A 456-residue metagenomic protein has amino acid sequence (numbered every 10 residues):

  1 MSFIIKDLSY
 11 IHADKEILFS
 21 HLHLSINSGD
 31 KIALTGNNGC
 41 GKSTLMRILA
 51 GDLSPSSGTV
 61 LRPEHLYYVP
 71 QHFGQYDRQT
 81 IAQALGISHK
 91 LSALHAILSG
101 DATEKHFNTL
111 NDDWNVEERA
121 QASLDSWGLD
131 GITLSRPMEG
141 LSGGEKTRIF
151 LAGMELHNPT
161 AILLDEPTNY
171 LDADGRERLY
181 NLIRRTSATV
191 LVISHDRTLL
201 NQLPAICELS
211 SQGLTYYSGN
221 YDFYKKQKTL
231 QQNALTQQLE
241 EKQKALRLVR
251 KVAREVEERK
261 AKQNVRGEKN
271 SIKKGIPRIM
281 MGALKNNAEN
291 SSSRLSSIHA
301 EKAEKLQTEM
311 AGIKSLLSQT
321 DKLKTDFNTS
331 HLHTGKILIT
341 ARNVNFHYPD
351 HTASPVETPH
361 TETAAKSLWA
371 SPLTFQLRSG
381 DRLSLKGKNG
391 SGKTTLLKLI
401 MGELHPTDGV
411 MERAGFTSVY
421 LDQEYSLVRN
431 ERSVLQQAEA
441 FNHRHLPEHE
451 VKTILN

Functional and structural regions predicted by a protein language model:
M1-I5, S9-H21, G335-K336, H347-P372: A short, flexible loop at the N-terminus of ABC-type nucleotide-binding domains that lies
I26-S28, R185, Y348, W369 (+1 more regions): Conserved hydrophobic segment flanking the Walker A/P-loop of ABC-type ATPase nucleotide-binding domains
T35-N37, K386-K388: The feature captures the beta-strand-to-loop junction immediately N-terminal to the Walker
A50, M401: Helix-to-loop junction immediately C-terminal to a conserved catalytic motif
Q75-G140, Q423-N456: ABC-family P-loop ATPase nucleotide-binding domains
L151: Hydrophobic anchor residue at the start of the ABC signature
I162-E166, L171, L421: Catalytic Walker B motif of ABC-type/P-loop ATPase nucleotide-binding domains
